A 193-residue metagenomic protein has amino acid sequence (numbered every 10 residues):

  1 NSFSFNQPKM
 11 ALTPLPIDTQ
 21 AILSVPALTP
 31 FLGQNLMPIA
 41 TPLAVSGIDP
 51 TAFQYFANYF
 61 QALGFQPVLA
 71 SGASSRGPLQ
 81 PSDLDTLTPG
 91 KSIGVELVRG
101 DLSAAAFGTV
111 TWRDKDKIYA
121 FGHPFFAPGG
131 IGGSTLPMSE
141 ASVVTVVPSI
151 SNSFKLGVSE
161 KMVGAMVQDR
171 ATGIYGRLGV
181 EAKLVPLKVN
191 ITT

Functional and structural regions predicted by a protein language model:
N1-T193: Terminal presequence/propeptide segments associated with secretion/organelle targeting and zymogen/polyprotein
